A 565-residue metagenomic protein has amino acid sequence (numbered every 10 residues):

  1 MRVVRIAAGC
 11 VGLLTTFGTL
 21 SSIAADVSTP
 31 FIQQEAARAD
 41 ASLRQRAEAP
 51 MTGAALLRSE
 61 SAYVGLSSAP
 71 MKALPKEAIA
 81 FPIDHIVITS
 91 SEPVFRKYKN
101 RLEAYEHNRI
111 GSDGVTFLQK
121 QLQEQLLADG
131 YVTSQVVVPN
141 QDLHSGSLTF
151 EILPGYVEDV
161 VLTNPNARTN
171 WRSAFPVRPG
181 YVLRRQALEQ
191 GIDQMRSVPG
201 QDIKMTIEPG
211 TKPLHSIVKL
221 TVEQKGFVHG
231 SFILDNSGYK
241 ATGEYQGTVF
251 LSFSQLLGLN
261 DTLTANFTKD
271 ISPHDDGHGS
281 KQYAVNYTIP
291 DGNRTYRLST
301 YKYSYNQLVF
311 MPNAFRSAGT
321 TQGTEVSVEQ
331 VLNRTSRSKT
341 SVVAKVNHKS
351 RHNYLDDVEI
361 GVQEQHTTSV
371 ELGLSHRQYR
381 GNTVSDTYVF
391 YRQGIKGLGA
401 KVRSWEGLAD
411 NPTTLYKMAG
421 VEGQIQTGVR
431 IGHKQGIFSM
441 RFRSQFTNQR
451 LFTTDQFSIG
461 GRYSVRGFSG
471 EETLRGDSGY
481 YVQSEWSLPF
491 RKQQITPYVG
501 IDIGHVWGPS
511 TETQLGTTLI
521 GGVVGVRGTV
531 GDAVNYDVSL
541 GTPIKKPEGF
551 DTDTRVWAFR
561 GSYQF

Functional and structural regions predicted by a protein language model:
A25-G238, T268-K281, R441-R443: Periplasmic polypeptide-binding modules associated with outer-membrane biogenesis and secretion
I203, V228-G230, L257-L263, G292-L298 (+5 more regions): Repeated loop/turn-to-beta-strand initiation elements of outer-membrane beta-barrel proteins
I207, F232-N236, V249, L263-K269 (+8 more regions): Transmembrane beta-barrel strands of outer-membrane/channel proteins
L214, G243-G247, G279-Y283, T320-T324 (+5 more regions): Residues that define the transmembrane beta-barrel architecture of outer-membrane proteins
V222, F253-Q255, I289, Q330-L332 (+6 more regions): Residue-level signature of outer-membrane beta-barrel architecture
L251, V326, V524-V530, N535 (+1 more regions): Outer-membrane beta-barrel "beta-signal"
D275-H376: Transmembrane beta-barrel wall of Gram-negative outer-membrane proteins
H352-I495, V499-I503, W507-P509, D551 (+1 more regions): C-terminal outer-membrane beta-barrel translocator/porin domains of Gram-negative envelope proteins and their
